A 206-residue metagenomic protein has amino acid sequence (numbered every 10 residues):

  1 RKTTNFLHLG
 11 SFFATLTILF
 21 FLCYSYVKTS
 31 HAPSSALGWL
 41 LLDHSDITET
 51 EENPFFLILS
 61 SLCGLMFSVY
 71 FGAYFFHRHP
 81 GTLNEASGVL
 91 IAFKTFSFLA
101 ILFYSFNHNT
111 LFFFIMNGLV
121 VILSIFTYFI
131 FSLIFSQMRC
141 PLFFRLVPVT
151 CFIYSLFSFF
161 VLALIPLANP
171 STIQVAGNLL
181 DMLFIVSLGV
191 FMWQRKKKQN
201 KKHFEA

Functional and structural regions predicted by a protein language model:
R1-N200: Hydrophobic, aromatic-enriched alpha-helical segments typical of multi-pass transmembrane helices
K201, E205-A206: Non-transmembrane, juxtamembrane loop and terminal tail segments of multi-pass eukaryotic membrane proteins
